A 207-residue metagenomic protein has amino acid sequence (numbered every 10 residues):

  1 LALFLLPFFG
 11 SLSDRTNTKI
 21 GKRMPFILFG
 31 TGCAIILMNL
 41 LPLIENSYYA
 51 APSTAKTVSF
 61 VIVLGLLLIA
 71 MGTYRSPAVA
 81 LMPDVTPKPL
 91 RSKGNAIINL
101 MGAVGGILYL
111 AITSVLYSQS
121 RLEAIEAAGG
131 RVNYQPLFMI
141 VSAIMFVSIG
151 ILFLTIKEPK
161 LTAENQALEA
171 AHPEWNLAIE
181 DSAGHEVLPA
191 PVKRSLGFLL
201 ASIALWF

Functional and structural regions predicted by a protein language model:
L1-T16, F29, A34-M38, V104-I107: Central cavity-lining transmembrane alpha-helices of secondary-active solute carriers, predominantly the Major
L3-F4, I69-P77: Hydrophobic transmembrane alpha-helices of Major Facilitator Superfamily
F9-K22, L81-P83: Flexible loop linkers connecting adjacent transmembrane helices in multi-pass alpha-helical membrane transporters
F9-R15, L41-P42, L116-Y117, G184: Short, well-ordered amphipathic alpha-helices
K19-P25, K93-I97: Membrane-interface alpha-helices at helix entry/exit sites of multi-pass transporters
P25-T54: C-terminal ends and interior cores of transmembrane alpha-helices in multi-pass membrane transporters/permeases
C33, L37-L40, L66-A70, L205: Residue-level hotspots within pore-lining transmembrane alpha-helices of multi-pass secondary transporters
A50-A51, A55-I62, T73-Y74, A78-V79 (+1 more regions): Intracellular loop-helix junctions on the cytosolic face of multi-pass helical membrane proteins
